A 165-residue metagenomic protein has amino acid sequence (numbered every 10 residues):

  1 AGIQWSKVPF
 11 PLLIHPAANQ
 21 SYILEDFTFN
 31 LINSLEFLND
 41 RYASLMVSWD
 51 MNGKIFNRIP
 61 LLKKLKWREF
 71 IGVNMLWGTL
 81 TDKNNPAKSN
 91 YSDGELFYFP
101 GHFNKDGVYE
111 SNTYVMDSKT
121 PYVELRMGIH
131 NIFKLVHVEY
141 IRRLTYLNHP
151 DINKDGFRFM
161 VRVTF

Functional and structural regions predicted by a protein language model:
A1-F165: Exposed, low-structure sequence patches enriched in small/polar residues
